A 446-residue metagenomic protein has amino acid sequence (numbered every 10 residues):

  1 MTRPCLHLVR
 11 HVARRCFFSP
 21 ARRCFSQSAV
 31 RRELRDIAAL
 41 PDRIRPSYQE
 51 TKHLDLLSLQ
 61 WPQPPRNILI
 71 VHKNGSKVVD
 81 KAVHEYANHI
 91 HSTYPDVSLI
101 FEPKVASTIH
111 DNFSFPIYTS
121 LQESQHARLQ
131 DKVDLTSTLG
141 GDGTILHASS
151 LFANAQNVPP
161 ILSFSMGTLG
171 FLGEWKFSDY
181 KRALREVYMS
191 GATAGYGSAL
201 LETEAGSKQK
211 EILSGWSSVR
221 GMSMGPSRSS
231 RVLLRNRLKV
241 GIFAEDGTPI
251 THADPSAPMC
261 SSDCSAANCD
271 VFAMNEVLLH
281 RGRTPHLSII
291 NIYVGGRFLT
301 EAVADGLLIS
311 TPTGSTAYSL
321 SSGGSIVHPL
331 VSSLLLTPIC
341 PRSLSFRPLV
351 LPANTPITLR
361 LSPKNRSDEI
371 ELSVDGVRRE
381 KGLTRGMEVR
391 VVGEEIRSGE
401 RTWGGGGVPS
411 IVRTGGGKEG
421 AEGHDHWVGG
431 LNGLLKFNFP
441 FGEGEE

Functional and structural regions predicted by a protein language model:
T2-A13, F17-F18, S26, F101-P103 (+1 more regions): Helix-rich terminal scaffold detector
T2-C5, F17, C24-P41, L54-L57 (+7 more regions): ATP/nucleoside-binding phosphotransfer catalytic cores, i.e., glycine-rich phosphate-binding loops
S26-L139, L146, N157, K176-G215 (+1 more regions): ATP/NTP phosphate-donor binding region
V79, G143-S149, T316-S321: Short glycine/serine/threonine-rich phosphate/pyrophosphate-binding segments that cradle anionic phosphate groups
H91, A153-N157, V327-H328, L351: Short, conserved loop/helix-junction motifs that constitute active-site signature segments in enzyme catalytic cores
A148-F164, F171: Gly/Ser-rich helix-loop-strand patches that form or flank binding pockets for ribonucleotide-derived cofactors
G167-D305: Catalytic core of DAGKc-family lipid kinases
L287, V294-S345: Gly/Ser/Thr-rich active-site loops/lids in small-molecule metabolic enzymes that frequently grip phosphoryl groups
